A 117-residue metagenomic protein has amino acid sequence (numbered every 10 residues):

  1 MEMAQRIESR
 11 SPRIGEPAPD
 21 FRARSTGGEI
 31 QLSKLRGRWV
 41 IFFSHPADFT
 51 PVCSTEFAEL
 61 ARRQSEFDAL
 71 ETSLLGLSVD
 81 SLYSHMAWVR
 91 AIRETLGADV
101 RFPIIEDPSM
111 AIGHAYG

Functional and structural regions predicted by a protein language model:
M1-G117: Chalcogenol-based redox active-site neighborhoods
